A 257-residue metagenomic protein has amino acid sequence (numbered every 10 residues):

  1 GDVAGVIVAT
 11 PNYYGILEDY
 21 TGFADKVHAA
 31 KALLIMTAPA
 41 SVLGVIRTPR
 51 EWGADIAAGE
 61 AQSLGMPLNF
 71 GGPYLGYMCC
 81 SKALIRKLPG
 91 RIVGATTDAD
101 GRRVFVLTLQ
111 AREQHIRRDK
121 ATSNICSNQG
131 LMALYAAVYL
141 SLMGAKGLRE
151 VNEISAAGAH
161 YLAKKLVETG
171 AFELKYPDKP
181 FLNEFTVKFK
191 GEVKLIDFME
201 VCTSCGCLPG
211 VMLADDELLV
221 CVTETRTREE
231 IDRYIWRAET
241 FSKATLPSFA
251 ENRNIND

Functional and structural regions predicted by a protein language model:
G1-V104, A171, I196-E200, L213-E217 (+2 more regions): Conserved PLP-enzyme active-site core in the AAT-like
G5, E184-T186, L219-C221: Short aromatic/hydrophobic contact patches that present stacked aromatics for nucleic-acid/ligand binding
N12, M143-A145, E224-T227: A generic structural motif
L64-G170, L174-D178: Active-site C-terminal subdomain of aminotransferase-like
A157-L166, E192-G206: Short amphipathic alpha-helix segments
A171-C202: Conserved PLP-binding catalytic core of the aspartate aminotransferase-like
F172-K175, G206-M212: A short linear hydrophobic-aromatic micro-motif
E192-K194, V201-S204, L213-D257: PLP-dependent enzyme catalytic core of the Aspartate aminotransferase-like
